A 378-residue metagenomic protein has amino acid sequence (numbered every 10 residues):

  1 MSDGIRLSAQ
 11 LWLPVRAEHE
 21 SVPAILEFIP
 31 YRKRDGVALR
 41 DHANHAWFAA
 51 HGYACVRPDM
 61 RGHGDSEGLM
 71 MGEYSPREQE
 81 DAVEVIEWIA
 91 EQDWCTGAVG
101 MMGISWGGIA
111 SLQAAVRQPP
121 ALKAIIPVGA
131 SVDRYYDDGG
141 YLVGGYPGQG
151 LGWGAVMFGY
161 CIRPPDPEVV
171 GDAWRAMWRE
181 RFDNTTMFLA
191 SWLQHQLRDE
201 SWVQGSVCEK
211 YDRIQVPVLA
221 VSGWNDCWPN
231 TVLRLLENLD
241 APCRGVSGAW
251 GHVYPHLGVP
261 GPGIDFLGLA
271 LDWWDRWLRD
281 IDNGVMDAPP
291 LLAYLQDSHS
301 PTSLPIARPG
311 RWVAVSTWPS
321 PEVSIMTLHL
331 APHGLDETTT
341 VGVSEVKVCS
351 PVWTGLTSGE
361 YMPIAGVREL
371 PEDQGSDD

Functional and structural regions predicted by a protein language model:
M1-E20: N-terminal cap/lid segment of alpha/beta-hydrolase-fold proteins
R16-E91, G139-Y141: Cap/lid segment of the alpha/beta-hydrolase catalytic domain
D41-H42, A50, V116-R213: Accessory cap/linker subdomain of secreted extracellular hydrolases
D93-W106: Alpha/beta-hydrolase fold nucleophile elbow
I214, A220-S222: Short beta-strand/loop motif that positions the catalytic acidic residue of the alpha/beta-hydrolase fold
N230-R244: Active-site-adjacent alpha-helix of alpha/beta-hydrolase-fold enzymes
D240-Y254: Catalytic histidine neighborhood in serine/cysteine hydrolases with alpha/beta-hydrolase-type architecture
P260-D378: C-terminal, loop-rich substrate-recognition/catalytic regions characterized by aromatic stacking residues
